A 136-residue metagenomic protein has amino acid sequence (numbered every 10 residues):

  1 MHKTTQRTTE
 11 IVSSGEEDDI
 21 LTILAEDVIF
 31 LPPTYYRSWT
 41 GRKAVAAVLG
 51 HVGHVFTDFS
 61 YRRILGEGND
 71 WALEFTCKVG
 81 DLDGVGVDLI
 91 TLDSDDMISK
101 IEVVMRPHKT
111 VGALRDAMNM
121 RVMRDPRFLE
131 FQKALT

Functional and structural regions predicted by a protein language model:
M1-I23: Short acidic-aromatic low-complexity motifs
M1-T4, Y36-G41, I101: Short charge-dense sequence patches
T5, T9, A46-L49, E102: A generic alpha-helix structural signal
E17-G68: A solvent-exposed, acidic/Ser-Thr-rich amphipathic alpha-helical stretch
G53-Y61, G66-T136: A beta-strand edge to alpha-helix "cap/lid" segment located at domain peripheries
